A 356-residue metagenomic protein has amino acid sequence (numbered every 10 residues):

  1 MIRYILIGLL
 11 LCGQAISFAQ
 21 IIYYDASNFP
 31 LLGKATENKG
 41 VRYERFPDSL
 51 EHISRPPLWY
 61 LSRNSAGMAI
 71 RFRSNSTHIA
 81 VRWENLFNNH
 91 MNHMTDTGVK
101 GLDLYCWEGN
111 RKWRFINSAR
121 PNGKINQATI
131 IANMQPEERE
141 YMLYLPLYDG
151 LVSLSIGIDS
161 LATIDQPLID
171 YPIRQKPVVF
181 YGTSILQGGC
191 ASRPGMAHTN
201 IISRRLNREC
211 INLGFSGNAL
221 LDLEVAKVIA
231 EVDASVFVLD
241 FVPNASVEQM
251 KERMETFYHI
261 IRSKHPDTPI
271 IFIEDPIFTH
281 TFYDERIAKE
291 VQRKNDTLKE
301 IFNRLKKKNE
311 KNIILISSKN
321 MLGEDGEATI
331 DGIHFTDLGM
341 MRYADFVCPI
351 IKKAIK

Functional and structural regions predicted by a protein language model:
I2, S17-P177, I355-K356: N-terminal secretory targeting modules
Y4-G13: Sec-dependent N-terminal signal peptides
M91-M94, G188-M196, A288-Q292: Glycine- and acidic-residue-enriched helix-capping/strand-helix junction motifs
Q175-T199: Catalytic nucleophile-elbow at a beta strand-turn-alpha helix junction centered on a G-D-S/GDSL motif, marking
C190, I202, A219-T256, I260-R262 (+1 more regions): Oxyanion-hole/transition-state-stabilizing segment in secreted/luminal serine hydrolases and related acyltransferases
T199-N212, N303: Short helix-loop-beta junction
A230, F278-K356: Catalytic His-Asp segment of secreted/periplasmic serine-dependent ester chemistry enzymes
H265-I270: A short helix->loop->beta-strand "cap" motif at the edges of active sites that frequently abuts
